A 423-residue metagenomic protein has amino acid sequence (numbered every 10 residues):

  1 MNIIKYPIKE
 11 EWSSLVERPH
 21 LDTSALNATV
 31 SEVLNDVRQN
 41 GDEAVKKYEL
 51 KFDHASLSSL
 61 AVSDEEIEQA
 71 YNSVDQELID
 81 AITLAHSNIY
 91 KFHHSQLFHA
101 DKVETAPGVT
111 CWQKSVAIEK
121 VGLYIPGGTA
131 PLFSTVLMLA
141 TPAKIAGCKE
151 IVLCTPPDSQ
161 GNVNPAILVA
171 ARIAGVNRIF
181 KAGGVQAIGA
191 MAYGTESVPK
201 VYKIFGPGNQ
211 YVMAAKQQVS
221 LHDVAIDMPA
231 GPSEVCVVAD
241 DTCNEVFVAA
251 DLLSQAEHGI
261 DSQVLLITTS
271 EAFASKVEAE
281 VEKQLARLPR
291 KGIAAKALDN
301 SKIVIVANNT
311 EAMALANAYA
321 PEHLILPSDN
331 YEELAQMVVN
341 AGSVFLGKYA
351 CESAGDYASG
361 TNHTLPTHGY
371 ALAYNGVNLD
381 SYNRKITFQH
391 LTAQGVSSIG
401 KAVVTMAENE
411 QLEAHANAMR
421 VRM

Functional and structural regions predicted by a protein language model:
M1-E119: N-terminal Rossmann-like NAD(P)+-binding subdomain of aldehyde/semialdehyde dehydrogenases
M1-I8, R178-G183, I303-N308: Short acidic-hydrophobic, aromatic-tinged amphipathic segments that line or gate anion-handling sites
F98-T105, A225, S262-I267, R287-A297 (+2 more regions): Flexible, glycine/charged-enriched surface loops at secondary-structure junctions
V103-V169: Conserved small-residue-rich beta-alpha loop and adjacent elements that most often cradle the phosphate/pyrophosphate
G175-Q263: Conserved NAD(P)+-binding/catalytic subdomain of aldehyde/semialdehyde dehydrogenases
H258, L266-A341: A glycine- and small/hydrophobic-rich beta-loop-beta segment that serves as a flexible "lid/hinge" or phosphate-binding
N317-M423: C-terminal core of ALDH-fold dehydrogenases
